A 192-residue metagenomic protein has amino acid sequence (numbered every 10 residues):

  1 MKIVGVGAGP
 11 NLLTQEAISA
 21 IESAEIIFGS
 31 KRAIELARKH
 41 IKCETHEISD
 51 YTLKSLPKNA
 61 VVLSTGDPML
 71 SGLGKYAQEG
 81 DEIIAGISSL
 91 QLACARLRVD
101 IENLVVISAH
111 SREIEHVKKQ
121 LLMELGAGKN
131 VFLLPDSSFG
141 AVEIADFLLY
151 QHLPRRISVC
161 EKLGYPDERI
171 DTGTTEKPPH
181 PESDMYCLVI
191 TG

Functional and structural regions predicted by a protein language model:
M1-C94, Y186-C187: Class I S-adenosyl-L-methionine
K2-I3, Q15-E16, H46, A60 (+1 more regions): A contiguous loop/helix-start segment that scaffolds small-molecule binding in enzyme catalytic cores
V6-L12, E44-S55, R112-L122, R169-P178: A short, well-structured beta->alpha microelement
G9, S88, S111-E113, D136-G140 (+1 more regions): Short acidic/polar capping segments at secondary-structure boundaries
A33-K39, I114-E115, F139-V142, P166-E168: Short, charged/polar "capping" segments at the starts of alpha-helices and the immediately preceding loops
C43-D50, D81-G86, I101-S108, H152-V159: Short hydrophobic/aromatic-enriched beta-strand-loop microsegments
L70-S71, I101-R112, T175-C187: A polyampholytic, Gly/Pro-enriched intrinsically disordered region
S89-A127, D136: Short, glycine-/small-residue-rich phosphate/pyrophosphate-handling segment
